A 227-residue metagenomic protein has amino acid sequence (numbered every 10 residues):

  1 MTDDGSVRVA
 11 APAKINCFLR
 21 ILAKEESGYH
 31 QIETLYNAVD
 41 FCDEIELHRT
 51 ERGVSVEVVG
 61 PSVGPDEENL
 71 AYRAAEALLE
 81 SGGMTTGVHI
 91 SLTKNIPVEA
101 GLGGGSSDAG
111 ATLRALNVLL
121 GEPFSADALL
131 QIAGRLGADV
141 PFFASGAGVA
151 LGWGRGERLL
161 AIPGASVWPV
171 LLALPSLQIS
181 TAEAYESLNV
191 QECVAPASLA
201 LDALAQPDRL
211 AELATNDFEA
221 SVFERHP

Functional and structural regions predicted by a protein language model:
M1-A100, V118-D127, A165-S166, L174-L177: ATP-binding N-lobe of GHMP and related small-molecule kinases
T2, N37-V39, G134-R135, F142-S145 (+2 more regions): Solvent-exposed alpha-helices and their adjacent loops that cap or buttress functional pockets in soluble metabolic
T2, V9, A74, M84 (+3 more regions): Glycine-rich, charge-dense phosphate/pyrophosphate-binding loop(s) and the adjacent flexible "lid"/catalytic subdomain
L19, D43-L47, D139-A144, A150-L151 (+1 more regions): Short beta-strand scaffold segments in enzyme catalytic cores
E51-S62, T112, Q206-N216: Short, basic/glycine-rich phosphate-binding loops at helix/coil junctions that contact nucleotide phosphates
G82-G156: Gly/Ser-rich oxyanion-binding loop with an adjacent helix/lid that shapes the negatively charged ligand pocket
S145-G148, G152-P227: Conserved, helical-rich catalytic subdomain that frames metal- and/or nucleotide-binding sites in enzyme alpha/beta
